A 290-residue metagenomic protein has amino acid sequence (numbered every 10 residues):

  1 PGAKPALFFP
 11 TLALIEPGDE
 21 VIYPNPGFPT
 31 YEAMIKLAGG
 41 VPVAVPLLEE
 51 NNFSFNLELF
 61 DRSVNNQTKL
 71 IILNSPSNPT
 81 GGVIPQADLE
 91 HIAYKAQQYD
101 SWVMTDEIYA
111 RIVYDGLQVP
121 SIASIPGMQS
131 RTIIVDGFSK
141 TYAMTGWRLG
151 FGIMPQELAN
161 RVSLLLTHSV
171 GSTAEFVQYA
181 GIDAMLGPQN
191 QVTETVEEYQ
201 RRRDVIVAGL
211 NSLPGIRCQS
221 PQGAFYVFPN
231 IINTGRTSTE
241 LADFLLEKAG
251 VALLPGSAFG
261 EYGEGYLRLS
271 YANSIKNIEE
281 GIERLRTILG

Functional and structural regions predicted by a protein language model:
P1-G290: PLP-dependent class I/II
